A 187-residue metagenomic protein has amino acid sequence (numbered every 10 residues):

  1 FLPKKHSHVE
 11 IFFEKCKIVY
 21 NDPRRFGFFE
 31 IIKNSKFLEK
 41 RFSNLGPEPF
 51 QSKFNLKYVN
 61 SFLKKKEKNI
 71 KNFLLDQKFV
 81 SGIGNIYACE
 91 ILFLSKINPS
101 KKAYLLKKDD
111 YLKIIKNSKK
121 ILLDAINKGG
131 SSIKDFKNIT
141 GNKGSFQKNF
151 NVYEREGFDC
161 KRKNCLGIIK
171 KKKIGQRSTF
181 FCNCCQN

Functional and structural regions predicted by a protein language model:
F1-G82, Y87-L94, K102, D109: Phosphate/anion-contacting hairpin/loop surfaces
P47, I97, K120-L122: Active-site environment of non-heme Fe oxygenases that use a 2-His-1-carboxylate facial triad
V59, I97-S100, K170-R177: A feature for loop-to-transmembrane-helix boundaries and adjacent hydrophobic helices in multi-pass integral membrane
L92, K96, L123-I126, Q186: Hydrophobic/aromatic-lined pockets within catalytic cores
N98-D110, N127-K134: Short conserved catalytic/interaction loops centered on acidic-Pro-aromatic/His motifs
D110-N127: Basic, amphipathic alpha-helical segments enriched in Lys/Arg and hydrophobic/aromatic residues
I126-N187: C-terminal accessory segment of soluble enzyme catalytic cores
